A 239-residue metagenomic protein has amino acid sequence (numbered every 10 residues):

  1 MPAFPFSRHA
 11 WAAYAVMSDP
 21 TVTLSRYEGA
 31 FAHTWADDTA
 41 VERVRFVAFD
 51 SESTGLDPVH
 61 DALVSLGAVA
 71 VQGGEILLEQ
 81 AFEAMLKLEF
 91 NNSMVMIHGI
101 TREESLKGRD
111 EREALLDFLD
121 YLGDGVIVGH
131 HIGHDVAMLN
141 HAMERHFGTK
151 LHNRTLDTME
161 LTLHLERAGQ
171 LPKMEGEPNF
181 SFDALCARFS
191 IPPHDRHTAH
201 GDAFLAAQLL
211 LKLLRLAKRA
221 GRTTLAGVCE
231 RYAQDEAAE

Functional and structural regions predicted by a protein language model:
M1-D37, R188, A207-E239: Acidic two-metal-ion nuclease catalytic site recognized across multiple nuclease folds, prominently DnaQ/RNase D-T
Y14-M17, T23-H146, K150-H152, R167 (+2 more regions): Conserved non-catalytic scaffold segment of RNase H-like nuclease domains
G74, L171, S181-L185, L210 (+1 more regions): Long, low-complexity hydrophobic alpha-helices enriched in A/L/V/I and glycine
E83, R154-D157, T224-A226: Beta-strand segments within the central parallel beta-sheet cores of soluble alpha/beta enzyme folds
E113, L161, A203-F204: Short secondary-structure boundary/hinge segments and terminal tails
L156-E175: Short alpha-helix plus adjacent loop in nuclease-associated cores
T198-L209: Acidic, divalent-metal-coordinating active-site segment for phosphoryl/phosphodiester hydrolysis, typified by short
